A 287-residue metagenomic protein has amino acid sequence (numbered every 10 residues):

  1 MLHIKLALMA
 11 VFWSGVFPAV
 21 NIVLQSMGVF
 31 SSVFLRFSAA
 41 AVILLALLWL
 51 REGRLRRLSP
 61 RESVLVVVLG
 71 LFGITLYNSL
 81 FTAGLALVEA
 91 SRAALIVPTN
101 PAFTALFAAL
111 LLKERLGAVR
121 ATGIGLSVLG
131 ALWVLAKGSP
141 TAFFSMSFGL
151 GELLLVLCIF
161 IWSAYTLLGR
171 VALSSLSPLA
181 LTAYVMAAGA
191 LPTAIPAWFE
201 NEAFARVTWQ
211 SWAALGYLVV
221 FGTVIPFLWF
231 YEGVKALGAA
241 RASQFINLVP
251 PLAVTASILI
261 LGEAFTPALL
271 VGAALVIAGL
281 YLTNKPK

Functional and structural regions predicted by a protein language model:
M1-F34, A142-V171, G189-P192: Glycine-/small-residue-enriched transmembrane alpha-helix faces in small-molecule transporters and effluxers
A10, V33-L35, I74, N78 (+3 more regions): Helix-helix packing/entry segments at the starts of transmembrane helices
V11-F12, V16-F17, L45-V97, W133 (+1 more regions): Specific transmembrane alpha-helical segments of multi-pass solute transporters/efflux pumps, especially DMT/EamA
V16, S38-I43, I96-L110, G125 (+5 more regions): Alpha-helical transmembrane segments of compact multi-pass small-molecule transporters, enriched in specific families
A19-S26, A83-A86, L135-F148, A197-L215 (+1 more regions): Membrane-interface helix termini and inter-helical loops of multi-pass transporters
V23, S32, R36, G84 (+8 more regions): Hydrophobic/aromatic residues within transmembrane alpha-helices of multi-pass small-molecule transporters
S26-L76, F103, F160-L168, T182-N201 (+3 more regions): Transmembrane alpha-helices of multi-pass small-molecule transport proteins
L44, V67, F107, L116-G138 (+4 more regions): Hydrophobic transmembrane alpha-helices of multi-pass small-molecule transport proteins
